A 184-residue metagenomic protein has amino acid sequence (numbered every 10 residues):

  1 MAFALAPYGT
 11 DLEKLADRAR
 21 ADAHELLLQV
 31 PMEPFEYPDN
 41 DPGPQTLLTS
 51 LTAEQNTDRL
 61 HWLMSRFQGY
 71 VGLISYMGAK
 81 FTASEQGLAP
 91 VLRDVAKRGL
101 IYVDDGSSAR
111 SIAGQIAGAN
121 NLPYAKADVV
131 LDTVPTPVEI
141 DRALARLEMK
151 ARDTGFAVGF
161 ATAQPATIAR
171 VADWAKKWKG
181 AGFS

Functional and structural regions predicted by a protein language model:
M1, M32-P34, T49-L51, G78-K80: Active-site-adjacent loops and short helices of periplasmic peptidoglycan-processing enzymes
M1-D41: Active-site beta->alpha N-cap acidic-glycine motif
A2-A4, H24-Q29, P123-D128, A181-S184: Short hydrophobic/aromatic-enriched beta-strand-loop microsegments
Y37-G43, G69, P123: Short, basic/glycine-rich phosphate-binding loops at helix/coil junctions that contact nucleotide phosphates
D41-H61: Glycine/small-residue-rich loop that forms an oxyanion/phosphate-binding "nest" at active or ligand-binding sites
E54-D141, F156, T162-K179: Catalytic domains of cell-wall/extracellular-matrix polysaccharide-remodeling enzymes, centered on de-N-acetylation
D141-M149: C-terminal soluble interaction/assembly domains
